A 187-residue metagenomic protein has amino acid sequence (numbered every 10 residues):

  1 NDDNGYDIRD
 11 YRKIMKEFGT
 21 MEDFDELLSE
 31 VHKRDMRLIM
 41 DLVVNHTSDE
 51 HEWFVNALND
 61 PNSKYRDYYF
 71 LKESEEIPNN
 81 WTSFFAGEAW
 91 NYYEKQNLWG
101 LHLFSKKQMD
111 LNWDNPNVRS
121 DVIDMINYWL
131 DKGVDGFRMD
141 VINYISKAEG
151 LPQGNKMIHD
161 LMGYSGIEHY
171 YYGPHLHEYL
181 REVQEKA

Functional and structural regions predicted by a protein language model:
N1-N127, D131, Y144-A187: Acidic/aromatic-lined carbohydrate-recognition and catalytic surfaces of CAZymes acting on diverse glycans
F137-M139: Hydrophobic residues within beta-strands of alpha/beta enzymes
